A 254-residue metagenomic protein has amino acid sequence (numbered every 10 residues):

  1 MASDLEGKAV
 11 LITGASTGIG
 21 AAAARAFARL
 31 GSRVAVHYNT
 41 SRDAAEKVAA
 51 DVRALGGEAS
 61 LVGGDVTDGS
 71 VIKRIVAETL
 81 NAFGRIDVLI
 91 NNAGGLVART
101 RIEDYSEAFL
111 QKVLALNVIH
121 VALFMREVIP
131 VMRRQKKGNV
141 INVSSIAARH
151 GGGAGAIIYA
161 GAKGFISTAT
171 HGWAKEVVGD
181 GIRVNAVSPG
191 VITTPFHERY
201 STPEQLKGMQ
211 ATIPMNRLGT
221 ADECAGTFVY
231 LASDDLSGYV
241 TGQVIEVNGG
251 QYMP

Functional and structural regions predicted by a protein language model:
D4, L218-V247, Y252: C-terminal substrate-recognition "lid" of short-chain dehydrogenase/reductases
A9, S16-T17: Conserved glycine-rich cofactor-binding loop
R42, G63-I75, E107, D222-E223: The beta1-alpha1 cofactor-binding region of Rossmann-like NAD(H)/NADP(H)-dependent oxidoreductases
K73, L96-Q111, R134, A154-I158 (+1 more regions): Conserved mid-core segment of classical short-chain dehydrogenase/reductases
E103-L123, K137, I141, I166 (+2 more regions): Catalytic Tyr-X3-Lys loop
M125, A162, T170: Active-site helix of classical SDR
P130, H171-E176, G238: Alpha-helical segment proximal to the catalytic Tyr-Lys
S145: Residue(s) in the substrate-gating loop at a strand-loop-helix junction that position the organic substrate next
